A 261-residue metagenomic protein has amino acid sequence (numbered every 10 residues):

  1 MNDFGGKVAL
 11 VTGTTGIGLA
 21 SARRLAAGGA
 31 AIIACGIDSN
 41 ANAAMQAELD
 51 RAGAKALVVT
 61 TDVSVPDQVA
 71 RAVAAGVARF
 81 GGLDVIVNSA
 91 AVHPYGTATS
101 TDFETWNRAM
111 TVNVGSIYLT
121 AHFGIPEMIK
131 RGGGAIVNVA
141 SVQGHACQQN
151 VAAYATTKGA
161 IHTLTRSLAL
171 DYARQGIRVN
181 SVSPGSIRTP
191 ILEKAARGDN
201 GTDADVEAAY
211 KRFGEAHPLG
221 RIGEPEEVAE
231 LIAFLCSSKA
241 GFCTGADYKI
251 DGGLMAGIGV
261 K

Functional and structural regions predicted by a protein language model:
D3-I33: Canonical Rossmann dinucleotide-binding motif of NAD(H)/NADP(H)-dependent dehydrogenases/reductases, specifically
V87, A173, R178, C243-G245: Short, small/polar-rich loop/turn modules that mediate ligand/substrate recognition or access, typified
T97-A98, D102-R108, A209, F213: Substrate-binding pocket helix/loop in short-chain dehydrogenase/reductase
A121, T157, T165: Active-site helix of classical SDR
P126, L170-R174, G241: Alpha-helical segment proximal to the catalytic Tyr-Lys
S141: Residue(s) in the substrate-gating loop at a strand-loop-helix junction that position the organic substrate next
A233, T244-K261: Short C-terminal tail/terminal secondary-structure segment of NAD(P)H-dependent dehydrogenase/reductase domains
